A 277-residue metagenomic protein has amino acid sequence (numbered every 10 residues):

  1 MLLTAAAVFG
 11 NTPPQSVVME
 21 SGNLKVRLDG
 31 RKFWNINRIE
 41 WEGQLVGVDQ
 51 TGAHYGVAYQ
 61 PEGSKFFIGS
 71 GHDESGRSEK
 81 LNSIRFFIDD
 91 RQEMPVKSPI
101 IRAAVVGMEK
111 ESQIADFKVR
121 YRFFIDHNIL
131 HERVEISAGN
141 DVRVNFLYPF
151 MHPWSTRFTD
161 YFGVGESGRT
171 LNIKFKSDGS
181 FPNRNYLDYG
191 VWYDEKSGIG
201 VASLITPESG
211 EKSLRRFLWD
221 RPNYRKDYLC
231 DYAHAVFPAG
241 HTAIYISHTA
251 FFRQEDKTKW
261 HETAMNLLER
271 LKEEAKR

Functional and structural regions predicted by a protein language model:
L2-G10: Hydrophobic h-region of N-terminal signal peptides that target proteins for export in Gram-negative bacteria
N11-L24, D29-R31, V191-R277: Beta-strand-rich recognition/accessory modules
S16-S98, R102-E109: Acidic-aromatic substrate-binding/catalytic surfaces of carbohydrate-active enzymes
G107-E109, K118, I129-H131, T242-I246: Intrinsic-disorder/low-complexity, polar/charged segments enriched in Ser/Thr/Lys/Arg/Asp/Glu/Gln
S112-I125: Low-complexity, acidic Ser/Thr/Pro/Gly-rich terminal tails and inter-domain linkers that flank the onset of structured
F124-N128, W154, A239-H241, K272: Glycan-processing catalytic domains of CAZymes
D126-G168: Acidic (Asp/Glu-rich), glycine- and aromatic
G168-I199: A recognition module on extended beta-rich or small alphabeta surfaces enriched in W/G with H and D/E
